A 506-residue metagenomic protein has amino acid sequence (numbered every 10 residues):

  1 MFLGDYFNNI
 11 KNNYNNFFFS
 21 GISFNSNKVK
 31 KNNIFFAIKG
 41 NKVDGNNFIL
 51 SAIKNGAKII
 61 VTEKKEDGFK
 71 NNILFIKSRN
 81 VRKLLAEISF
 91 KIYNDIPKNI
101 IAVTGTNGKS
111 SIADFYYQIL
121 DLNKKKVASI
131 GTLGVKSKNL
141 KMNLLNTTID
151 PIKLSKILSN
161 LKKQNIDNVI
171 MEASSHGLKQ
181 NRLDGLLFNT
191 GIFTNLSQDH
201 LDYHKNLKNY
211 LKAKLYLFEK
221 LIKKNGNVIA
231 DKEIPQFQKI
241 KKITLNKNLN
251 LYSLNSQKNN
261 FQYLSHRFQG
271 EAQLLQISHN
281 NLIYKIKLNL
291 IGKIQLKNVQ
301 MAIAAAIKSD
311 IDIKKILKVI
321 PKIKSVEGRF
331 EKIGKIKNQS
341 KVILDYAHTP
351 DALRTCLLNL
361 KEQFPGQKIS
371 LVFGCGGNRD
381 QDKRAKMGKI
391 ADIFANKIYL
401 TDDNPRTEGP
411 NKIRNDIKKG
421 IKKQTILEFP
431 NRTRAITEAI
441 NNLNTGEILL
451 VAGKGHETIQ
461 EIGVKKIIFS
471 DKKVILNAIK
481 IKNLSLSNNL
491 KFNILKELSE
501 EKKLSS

Functional and structural regions predicted by a protein language model:
M1-F17, K28-I34, G40-K42, N47 (+2 more regions): ATP-dependent carboxylate-amine ligase
F2-T104, S111-A128, K285, R329-E331 (+1 more regions): Short, basic phosphate-binding NTP loop
G4, K83-K232, Q236-K247, Q300 (+4 more regions): Phosphate-binding loop of NTP-binding sites
A57, K163-D167, G366-Q367, N444-G446: Short, high-confidence coil segments that cap the C-terminus of an alpha-helix and link into the following beta-strand
K58, N189, N396: Receiver (REC) domain switch/active-site residues of two-component response regulators
T62, E66-N72, K162-D167, G177-K179 (+3 more regions): Acidic, Mg2+-coordinating active-site environments of NTP-dependent enzymes
D67-G68, K109, G134-S137, G177-K179 (+5 more regions): Short, active-site-adjacent cap segments at secondary-structure transitions
